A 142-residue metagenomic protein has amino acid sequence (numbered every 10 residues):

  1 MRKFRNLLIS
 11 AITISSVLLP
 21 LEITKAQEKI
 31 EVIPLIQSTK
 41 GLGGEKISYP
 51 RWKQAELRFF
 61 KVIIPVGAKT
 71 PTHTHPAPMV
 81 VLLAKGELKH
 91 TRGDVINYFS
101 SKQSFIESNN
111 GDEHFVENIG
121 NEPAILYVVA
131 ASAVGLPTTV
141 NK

Functional and structural regions predicted by a protein language model:
R2-N6, I12, S16-E56, F105-I106 (+1 more regions): A short, N-terminal "cap"/entry segment at the start of jelly-roll beta-barrel domains of the cupin/DSBH fold
I30-L35, W52, T70, H90 (+1 more regions): Membrane-topology and secretion signals of cell-surface/extracellular proteins
G43-I47, S100, E113-H114: Short structured motifs
W52-A55, G67-L82: A short beta-loop-beta micro-motif enriched in histidine and acidic residues
E56-I63: Short proline/glycine- and basic residue-enriched helix-capping loop/turn segments at helix->loop/beta transitions
I64, G93-G111: Short acidic-glycine-tyrosine-enriched beta hairpin
P76-D94: Glycine- and acidic-residue-biased ligand/ion/polar-headgroup-sensing regions
N110-G135: Ligand-binding loop in jelly-roll beta-barrel domains
